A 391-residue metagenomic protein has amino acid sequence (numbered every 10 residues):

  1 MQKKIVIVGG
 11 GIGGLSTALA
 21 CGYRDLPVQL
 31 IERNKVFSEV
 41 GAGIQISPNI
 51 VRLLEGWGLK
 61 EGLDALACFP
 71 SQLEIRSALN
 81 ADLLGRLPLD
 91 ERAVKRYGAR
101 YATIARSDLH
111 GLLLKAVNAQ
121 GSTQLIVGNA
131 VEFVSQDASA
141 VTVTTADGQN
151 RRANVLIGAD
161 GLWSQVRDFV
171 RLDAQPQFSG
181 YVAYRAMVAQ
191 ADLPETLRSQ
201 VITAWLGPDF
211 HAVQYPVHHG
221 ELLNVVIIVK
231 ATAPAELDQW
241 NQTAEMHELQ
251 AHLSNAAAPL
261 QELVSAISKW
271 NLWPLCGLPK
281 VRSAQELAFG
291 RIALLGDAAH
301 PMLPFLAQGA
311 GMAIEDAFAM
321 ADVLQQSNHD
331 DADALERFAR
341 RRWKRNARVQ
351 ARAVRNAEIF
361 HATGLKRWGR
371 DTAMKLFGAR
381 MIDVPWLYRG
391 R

Functional and structural regions predicted by a protein language model:
M1-I5, G22, S47-A189, A233-H252: Conserved N-terminal helical subregion
K4, P27, L222-V225: Residues at the starts of beta-strands that form the adenosine-phosphate
V6-Y23, P27, I31-N34, I157-G158 (+3 more regions): Conserved mid-domain beta->alpha element of the FAD-binding
F37-S38, Q165-V166, P301-L303: Catalytic P-loop NTPase motifs of RecA-like helicase/translocase cores
Q136-D137, Y215-V217: Short beta-strand micro-motifs enriched in acidic
A183-P216, D238-Q239: Flavin-dependent oxidoreductases
T196, P208-F210, H218-E221, V229-L306: FAD/FMN-dependent oxidoreductases across multiple families
A351, R355-R391: Alpha-helical membrane-targeting segments
